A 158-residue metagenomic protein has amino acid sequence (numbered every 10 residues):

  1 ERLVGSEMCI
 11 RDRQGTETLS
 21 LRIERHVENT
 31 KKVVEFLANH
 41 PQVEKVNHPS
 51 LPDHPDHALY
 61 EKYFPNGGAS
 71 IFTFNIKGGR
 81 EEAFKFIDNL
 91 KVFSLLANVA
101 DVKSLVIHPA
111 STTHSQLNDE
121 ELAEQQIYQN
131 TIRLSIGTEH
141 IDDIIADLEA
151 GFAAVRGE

Functional and structural regions predicted by a protein language model:
E1-I10: Single conserved hydrophobic/aromatic residue that forms the stacking wall/gate of nucleotide- or nucleobase-binding
R11-E24, P41: Amphipathic alpha-helix from the class-I
T16, G67-I71, Q129-R133: Short, solvent-exposed beta-strand edge segments and adjacent coil->beta transition regions
K31-V102, L117-A123: Conserved small-domain helix->loop->beta segment predominantly found in fold-type I
D88, S104-E158: PLP-dependent enzyme catalytic core of the Aspartate aminotransferase-like
